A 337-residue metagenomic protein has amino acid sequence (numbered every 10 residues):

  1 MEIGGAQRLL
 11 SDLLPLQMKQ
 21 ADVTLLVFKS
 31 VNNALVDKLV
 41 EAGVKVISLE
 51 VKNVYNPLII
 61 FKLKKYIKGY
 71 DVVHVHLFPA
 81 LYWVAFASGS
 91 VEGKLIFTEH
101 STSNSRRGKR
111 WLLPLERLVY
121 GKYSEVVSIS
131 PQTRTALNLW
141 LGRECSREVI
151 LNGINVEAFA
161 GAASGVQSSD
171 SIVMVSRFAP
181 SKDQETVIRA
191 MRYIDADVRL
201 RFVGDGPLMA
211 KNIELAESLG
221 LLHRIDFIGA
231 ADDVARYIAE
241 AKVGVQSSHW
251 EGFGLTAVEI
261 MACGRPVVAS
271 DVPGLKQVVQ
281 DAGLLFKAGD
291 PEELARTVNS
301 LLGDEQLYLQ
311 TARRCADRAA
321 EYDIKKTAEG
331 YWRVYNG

Functional and structural regions predicted by a protein language model:
M1-P57, L208: N-terminal strand-loop element at the rim of the active site of nucleotide-sugar-dependent glycosyltransferases
G4-P15, D170, M174-Y193, P207-E214 (+2 more regions): A conserved mid-protein helix/loop that constitutes part of the nucleotide-sugar donor-binding site
L26, P266-A269: Short hydrophobic beta-strand element within catalytic cores of glycosyltransferases and related nucleotide-activated
V54, L58, T135-L139, E144 (+4 more regions): Acidic anion/phosphate-binding donor-loop and adjacent secondary structure in glycosyltransferase catalytic cores
V75-Y82, E99: Short His-centered aromatic/hydrophobic patch
A230, H249: Aromatic "clamp/platform" in nucleotide-sugar-dependent glycosyltransferases that forms part of the donor/acceptor
A269, L284-P291, S300-E305: Conserved acidic donor-binding segment of nucleotide-sugar-dependent glycosyltransferases
E293, S300, L307-E321, G330-R333: A short, well-ordered alpha-helix in the C-terminal region of glycosyltransferases
